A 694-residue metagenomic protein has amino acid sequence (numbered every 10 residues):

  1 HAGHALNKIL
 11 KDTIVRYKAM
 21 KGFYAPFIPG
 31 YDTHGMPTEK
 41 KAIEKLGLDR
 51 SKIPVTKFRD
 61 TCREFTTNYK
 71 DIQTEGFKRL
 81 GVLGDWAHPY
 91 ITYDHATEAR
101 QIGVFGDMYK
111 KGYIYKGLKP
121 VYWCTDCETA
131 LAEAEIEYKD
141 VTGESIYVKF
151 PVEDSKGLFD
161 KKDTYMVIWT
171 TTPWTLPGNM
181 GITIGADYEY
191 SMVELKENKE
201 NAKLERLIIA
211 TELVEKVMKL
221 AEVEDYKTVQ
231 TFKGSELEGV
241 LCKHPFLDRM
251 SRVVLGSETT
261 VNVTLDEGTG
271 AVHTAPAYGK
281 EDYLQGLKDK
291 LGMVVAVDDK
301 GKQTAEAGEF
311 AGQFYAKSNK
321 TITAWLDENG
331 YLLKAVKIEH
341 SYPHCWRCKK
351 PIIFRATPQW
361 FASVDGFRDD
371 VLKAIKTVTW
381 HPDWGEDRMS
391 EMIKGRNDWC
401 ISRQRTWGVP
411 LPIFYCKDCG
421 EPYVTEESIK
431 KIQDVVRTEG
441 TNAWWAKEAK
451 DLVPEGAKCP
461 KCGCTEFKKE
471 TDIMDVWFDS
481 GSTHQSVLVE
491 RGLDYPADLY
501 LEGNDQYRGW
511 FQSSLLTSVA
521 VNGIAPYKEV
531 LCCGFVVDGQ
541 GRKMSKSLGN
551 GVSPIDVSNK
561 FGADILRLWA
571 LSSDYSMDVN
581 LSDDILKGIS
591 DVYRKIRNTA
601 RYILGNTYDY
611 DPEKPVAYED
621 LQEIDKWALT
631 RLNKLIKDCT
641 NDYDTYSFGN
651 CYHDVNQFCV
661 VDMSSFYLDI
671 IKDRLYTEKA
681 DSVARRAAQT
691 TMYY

Functional and structural regions predicted by a protein language model:
A2-K40, E44: N-terminal cofactor/phosphate-binding cores enriched in small/glycine residues, especially glycine-rich loops such as
I9-P26, K280-K290, T323-L326, Y507-G523: Metal-dependent nuclease catalytic cores in nucleic-acid-processing enzymes, especially RNase H-like/related
D32, V121, T125, L131-K139 (+3 more regions): Acidic, turn-prone loop/beta-hairpin segments
K40-E44, W174-A186, V193, K216-V217 (+3 more regions): Short active-site loop/helix that positions an aromatic residue
I43-P177, E197-K199, E236-L241, R249-S251 (+8 more regions): Residue patterns forming the tRNA-binding/recognition surfaces of aminoacyl-tRNA synthetases and related DALR
P177, G181, Y188-A271, K280 (+1 more regions): Protease-associated
D289-G301, R405-W407, E426-D578: Alpha-helical recognition segments enriched in aromatics with Gly/Pro capping that present substrate-recognition
I393-R396, W477-G481, S514, V530-L531 (+5 more regions): Short alpha-helical scaffolding segments that buttress acidic/His motifs in well-ordered protein cores
